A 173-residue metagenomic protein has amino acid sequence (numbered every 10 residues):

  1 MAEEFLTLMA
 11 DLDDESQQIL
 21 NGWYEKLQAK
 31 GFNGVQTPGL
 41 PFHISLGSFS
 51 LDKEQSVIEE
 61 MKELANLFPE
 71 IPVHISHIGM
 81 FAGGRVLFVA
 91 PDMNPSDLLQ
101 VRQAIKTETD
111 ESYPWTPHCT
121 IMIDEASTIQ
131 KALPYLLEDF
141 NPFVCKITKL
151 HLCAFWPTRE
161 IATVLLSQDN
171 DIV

Functional and structural regions predicted by a protein language model:
M1-E70, D92-K146, E160-V173: Basic, often amphipathic N-terminal segments
T7, V86, K149: Short hydrophobic/aromatic beta-strand or adjacent loop that forms the aromatic wall/cage of a ligand/substrate-binding
G39-P41, F81-G84: Structural motif corresponding to the early beta-alpha repeats
F68-P72, M80-F81: Histidine-centered catalytic/metal-coordination loop motif
S76: Substrate/cofactor-recognition hotspot
G84-A90: Charge-rich, low-complexity N-terminal segments
H151-W156: Short, exposed beta-strand-loop hairpins at the edges of beta-sheets in extracellular/periplasmic proteins
